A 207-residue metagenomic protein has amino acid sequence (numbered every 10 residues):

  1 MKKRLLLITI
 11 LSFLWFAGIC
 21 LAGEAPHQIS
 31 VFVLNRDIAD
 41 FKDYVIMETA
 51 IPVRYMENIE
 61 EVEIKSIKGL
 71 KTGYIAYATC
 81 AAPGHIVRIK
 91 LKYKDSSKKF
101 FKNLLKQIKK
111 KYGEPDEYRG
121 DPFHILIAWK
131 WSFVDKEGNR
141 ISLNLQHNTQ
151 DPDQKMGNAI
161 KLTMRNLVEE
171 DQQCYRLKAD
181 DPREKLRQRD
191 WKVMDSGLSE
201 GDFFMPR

Functional and structural regions predicted by a protein language model:
M1-L7: Bacterial N-terminal signal peptides that target proteins for export
I8-A17: Bacterial N-terminal signal peptides
T9, L21, V87-I89: General secondary-structure edge motif
F13, G69, C80-A82, G120-P122 (+1 more regions): Sterically constrained small-residue positions within well-ordered secondary structures of folded domains
G23-E61, L91-R207: Non-cytosolic coordination micro-motifs
E63-Q107: Mid-chain, structured segments of secreted extracytoplasmic proteins
